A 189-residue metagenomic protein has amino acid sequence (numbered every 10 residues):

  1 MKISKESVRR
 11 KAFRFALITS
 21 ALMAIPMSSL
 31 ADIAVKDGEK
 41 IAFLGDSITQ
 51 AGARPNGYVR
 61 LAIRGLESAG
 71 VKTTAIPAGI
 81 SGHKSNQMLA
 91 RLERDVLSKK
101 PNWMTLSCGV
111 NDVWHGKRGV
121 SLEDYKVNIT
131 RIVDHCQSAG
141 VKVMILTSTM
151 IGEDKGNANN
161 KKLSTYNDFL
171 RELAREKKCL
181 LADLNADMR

Functional and structural regions predicted by a protein language model:
M1-L44, I48-N56, I63-K72, L97-N102: N-terminal secretory targeting modules
V35-D37, R60-T74, Q87-R189: Alpha-helical cap/lid subdomain in secreted, periplasmic, or secretory-pathway luminal O-acyl-processing enzymes
F43-L44, P77, I145: A structural signal for the hydrophobic beta-strands that form the central parallel beta-sheet of Rossmann-like
D46, I80, S148: Cofactor-binding loop segments of dinucleotide-utilizing enzymes, especially the Rossmann-like FAD- and NAD(P)+-binding
Q50, K84, V113: Glycine-/small-residue-rich active-site loops that bind phosphorylated ligands and cofactors
P77-K84: Short beta->alpha junction loops
